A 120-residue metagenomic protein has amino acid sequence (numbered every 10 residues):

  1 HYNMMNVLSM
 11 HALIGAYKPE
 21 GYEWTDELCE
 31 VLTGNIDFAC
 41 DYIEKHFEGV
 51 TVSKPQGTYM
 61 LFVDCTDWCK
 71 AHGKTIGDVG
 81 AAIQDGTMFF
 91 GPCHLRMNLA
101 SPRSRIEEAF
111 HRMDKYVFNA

Functional and structural regions predicted by a protein language model:
H1-A120: PLP-dependent class I/II
